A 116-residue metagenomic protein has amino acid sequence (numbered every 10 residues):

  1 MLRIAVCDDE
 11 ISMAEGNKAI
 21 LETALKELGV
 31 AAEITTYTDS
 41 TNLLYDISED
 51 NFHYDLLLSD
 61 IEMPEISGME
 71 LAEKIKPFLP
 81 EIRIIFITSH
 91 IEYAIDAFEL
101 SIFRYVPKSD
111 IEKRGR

Functional and structural regions predicted by a protein language model:
L2, A32, I82: Switch/coupling loops of ABC transporter nucleotide-binding domains
L2-E22, L57: Conserved acidic segment of CheY-like receiver
V6, T36, F86-I87: Conserved SAM-binding loop
A14, T36, E65-I66: Residue-level signal for the "D+5" position in two-component response regulator receiver
K18, T36-L56: Acidic, metal-coordinating helix/loop segments flanking the phosphotransfer/catalytic sites of two-component signaling
L25-I34, F52: A generic structural motif
I34-T35, Y105: Generic structural signal for residues in well-ordered beta-strands
H53-R116: CheY-like receiver
